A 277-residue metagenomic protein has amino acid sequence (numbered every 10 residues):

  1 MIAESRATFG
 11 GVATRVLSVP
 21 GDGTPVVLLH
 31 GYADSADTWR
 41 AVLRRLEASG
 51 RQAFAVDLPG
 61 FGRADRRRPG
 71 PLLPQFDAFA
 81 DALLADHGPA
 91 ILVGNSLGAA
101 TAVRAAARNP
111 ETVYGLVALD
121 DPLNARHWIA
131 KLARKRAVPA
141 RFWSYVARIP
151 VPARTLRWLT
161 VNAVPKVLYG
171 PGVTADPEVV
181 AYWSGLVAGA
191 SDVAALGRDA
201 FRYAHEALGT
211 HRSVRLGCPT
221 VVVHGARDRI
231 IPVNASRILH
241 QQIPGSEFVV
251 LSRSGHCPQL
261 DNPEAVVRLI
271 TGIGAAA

Functional and structural regions predicted by a protein language model:
F9-V12, Q52-V93, L97, R268: Active-site loop/oxyanion-hole signature of alpha/beta-hydrolase fold enzymes
L17-D65: Conserved HGGG/HGGXW glycine-rich cap/lid loop of the alpha/beta-hydrolase fold
A107, Y114-I149: Flexible "cap/lid" loop of the alpha/beta hydrolase fold
A153-V214: Conserved alpha/beta-hydrolase catalytic His-Asp/Glu region
Y203, A226-I231: Acidic catalytic loop of the alpha/beta-hydrolase fold
L216, V222-H224, D228: Short beta-strand/loop motif that positions the catalytic acidic residue of the alpha/beta-hydrolase fold
P232-Q241: Short alpha-helix in the alpha/beta-hydrolase fold that links the catalytic acid
S254-V267: Catalytic histidine-centered segment of alpha/beta-hydrolase-like enzymes
